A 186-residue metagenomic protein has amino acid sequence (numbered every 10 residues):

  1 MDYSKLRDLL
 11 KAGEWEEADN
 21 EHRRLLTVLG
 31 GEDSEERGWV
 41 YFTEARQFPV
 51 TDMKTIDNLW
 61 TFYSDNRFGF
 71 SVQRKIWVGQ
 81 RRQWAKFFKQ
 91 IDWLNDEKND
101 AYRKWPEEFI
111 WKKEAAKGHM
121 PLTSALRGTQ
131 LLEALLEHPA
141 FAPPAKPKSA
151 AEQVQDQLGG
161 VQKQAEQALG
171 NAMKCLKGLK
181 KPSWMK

Functional and structural regions predicted by a protein language model:
M1-K186: Surface-exposed peri-terminal alpha-helical interaction modules
